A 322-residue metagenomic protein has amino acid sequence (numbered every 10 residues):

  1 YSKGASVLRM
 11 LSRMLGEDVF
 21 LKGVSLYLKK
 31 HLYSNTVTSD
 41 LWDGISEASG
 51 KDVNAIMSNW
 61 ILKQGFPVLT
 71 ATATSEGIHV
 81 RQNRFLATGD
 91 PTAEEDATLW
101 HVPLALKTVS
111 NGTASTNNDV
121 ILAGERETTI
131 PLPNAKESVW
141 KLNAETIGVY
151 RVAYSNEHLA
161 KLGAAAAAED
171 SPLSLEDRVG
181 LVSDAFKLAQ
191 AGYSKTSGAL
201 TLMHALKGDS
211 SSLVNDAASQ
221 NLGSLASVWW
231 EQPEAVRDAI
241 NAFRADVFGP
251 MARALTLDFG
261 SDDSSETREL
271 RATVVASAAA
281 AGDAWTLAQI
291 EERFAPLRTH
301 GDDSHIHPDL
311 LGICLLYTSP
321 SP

Functional and structural regions predicted by a protein language model:
G4-R13, D18-K22, K29-S319: Non-catalytic accessory/interaction domains
